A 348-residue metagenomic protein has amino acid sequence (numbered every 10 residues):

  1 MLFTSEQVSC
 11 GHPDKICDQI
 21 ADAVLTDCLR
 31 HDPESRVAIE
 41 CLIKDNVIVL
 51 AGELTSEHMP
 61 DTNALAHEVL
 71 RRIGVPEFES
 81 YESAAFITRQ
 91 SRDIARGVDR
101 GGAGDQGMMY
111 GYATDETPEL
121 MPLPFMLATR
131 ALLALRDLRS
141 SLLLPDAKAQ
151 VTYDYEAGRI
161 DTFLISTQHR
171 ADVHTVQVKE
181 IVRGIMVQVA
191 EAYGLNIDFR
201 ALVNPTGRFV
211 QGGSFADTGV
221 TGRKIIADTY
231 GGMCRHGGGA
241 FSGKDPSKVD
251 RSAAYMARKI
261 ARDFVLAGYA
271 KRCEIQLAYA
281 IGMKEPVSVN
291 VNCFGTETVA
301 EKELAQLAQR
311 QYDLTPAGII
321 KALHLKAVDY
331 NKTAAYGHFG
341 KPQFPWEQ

Functional and structural regions predicted by a protein language model:
M1-A38, I43-K44, F125: N-terminal, positively charged regions that mediate nucleic acid binding
T4, D45-V47, A64-G212, K332-A335 (+1 more regions): Glycine-rich, mobile lid/loop segments that gate access to catalytic sites or pores
Q19-A23, M126, R130, S252-K259: Short amphipathic alpha-helical face segments that pack within enzyme cores and frequently flank/anchor catalytic
R30-H31, V265-K271: Secondary-structure transition/capping motifs at alpha-helix termini and the adjoining loop/turn into the next element
A38-S56, I281-E285: Short, charge-patterned binding micro-sites
K44-D45, A270-R272, Q276-Q348: Internal helix-turn-beta structural module
D172-F264: Glycine-rich anion/phosphate-binding loop at the beta-strand->alpha-helix junction
